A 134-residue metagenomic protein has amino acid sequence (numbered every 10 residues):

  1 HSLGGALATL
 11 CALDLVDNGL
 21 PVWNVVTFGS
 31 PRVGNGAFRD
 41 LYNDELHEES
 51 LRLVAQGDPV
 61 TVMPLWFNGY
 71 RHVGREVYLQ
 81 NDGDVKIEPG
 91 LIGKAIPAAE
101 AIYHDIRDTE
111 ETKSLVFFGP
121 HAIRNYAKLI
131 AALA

Functional and structural regions predicted by a protein language model:
H1-G4, A8: Gly/Ala-rich beta-loop-alpha elbow adjacent to hydrolase catalytic centers
T9, L13-A134: Serine hydrolase/lipase
